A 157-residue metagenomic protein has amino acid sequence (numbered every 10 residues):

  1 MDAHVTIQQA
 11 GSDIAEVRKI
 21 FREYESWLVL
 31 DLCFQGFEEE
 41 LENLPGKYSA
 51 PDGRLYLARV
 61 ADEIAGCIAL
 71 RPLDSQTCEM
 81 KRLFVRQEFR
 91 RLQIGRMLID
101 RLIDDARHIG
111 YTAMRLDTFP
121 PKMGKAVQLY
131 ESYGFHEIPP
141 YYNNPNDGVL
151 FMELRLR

Functional and structural regions predicted by a protein language model:
V5-K81, R86, I99-R101, D105 (+2 more regions): Acetyl-CoA-dependent GNAT
C67, L129-Y133, L150-R157: Accessory recognition modules or surfaces
L83-R90, F119-P120: A short, internal acetyl-CoA/4′-phosphopantetheine-binding micro-motif in the GNAT/acyltransferase core
L92, R96, D100: Residues forming the Rossmann-fold NAD(P)(H) cofactor-binding site
A106-T118: Conserved GNAT acetyl-CoA-binding A-motif
Y111, Y130-P139: Conserved acetyl-CoA-binding loop of GNAT-fold acetyltransferases
L116-A126, N143-D147: Conserved beta-strand-loop-alpha-helix junction that forms the acyl-donor binding cleft
